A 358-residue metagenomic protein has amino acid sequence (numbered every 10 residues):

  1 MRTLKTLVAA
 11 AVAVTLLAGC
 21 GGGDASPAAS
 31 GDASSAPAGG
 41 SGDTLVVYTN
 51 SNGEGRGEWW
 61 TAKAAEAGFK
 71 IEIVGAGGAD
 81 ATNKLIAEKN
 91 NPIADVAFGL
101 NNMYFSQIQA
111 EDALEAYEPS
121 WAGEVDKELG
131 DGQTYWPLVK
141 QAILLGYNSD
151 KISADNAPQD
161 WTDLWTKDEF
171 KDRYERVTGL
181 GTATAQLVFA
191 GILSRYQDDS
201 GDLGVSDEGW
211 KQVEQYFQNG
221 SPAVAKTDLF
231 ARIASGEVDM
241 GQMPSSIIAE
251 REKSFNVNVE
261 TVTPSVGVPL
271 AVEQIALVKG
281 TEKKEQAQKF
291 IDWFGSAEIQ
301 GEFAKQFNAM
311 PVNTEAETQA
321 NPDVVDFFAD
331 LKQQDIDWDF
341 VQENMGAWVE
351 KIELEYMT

Functional and structural regions predicted by a protein language model:
T15-G19: C-terminal motif of bacterial Sec signal peptides marking the signal peptidase cleavage site
C20-S35: Bacterial lipoprotein signal-peptidase II cleavage site
G21, G39-Q107: Early extracytoplasmic/lumenal segment of secretory-pathway proteins
N50-G57, I93-E237: Extracytoplasmic ligand-binding site segments that recognize negatively charged/polar headgroups
M103-Q107, A234, D239-N258: A ligand-binding cleft/hinge motif common to bilobed small-molecule-binding domains
L114-W121, Y135-P137, W165, V257-P269 (+1 more regions): Short beta-strand->loop
K127, Q141, Q212-Y216, F255-K279 (+1 more regions): Periplasmic-binding protein-like
V268-P269, E273, V278-Q333: Mature extracytoplasmic/periplasmic domains
